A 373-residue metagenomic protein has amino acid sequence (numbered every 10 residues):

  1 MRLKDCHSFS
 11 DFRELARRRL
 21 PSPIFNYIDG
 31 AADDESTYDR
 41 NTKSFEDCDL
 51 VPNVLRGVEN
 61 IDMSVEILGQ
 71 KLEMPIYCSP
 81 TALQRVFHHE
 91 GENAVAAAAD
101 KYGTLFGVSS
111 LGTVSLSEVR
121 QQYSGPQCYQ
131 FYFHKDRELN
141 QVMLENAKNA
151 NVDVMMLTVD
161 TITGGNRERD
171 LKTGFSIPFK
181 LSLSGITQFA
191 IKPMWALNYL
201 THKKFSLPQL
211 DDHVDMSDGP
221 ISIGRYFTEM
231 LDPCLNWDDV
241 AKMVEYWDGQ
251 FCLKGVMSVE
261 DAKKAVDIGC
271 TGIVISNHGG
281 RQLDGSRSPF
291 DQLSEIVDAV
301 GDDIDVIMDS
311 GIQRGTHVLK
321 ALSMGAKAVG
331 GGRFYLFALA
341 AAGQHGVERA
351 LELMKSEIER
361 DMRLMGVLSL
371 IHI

Functional and structural regions predicted by a protein language model:
M1-L72, P178-L235: An N-cap/entry alpha-helix motif that binds or orients negatively charged groups
G30, Q84, H88, V108-S109 (+5 more regions): Glycine- and other small-residue-rich loops at beta-strand/loop junctions that grip anionic moieties
L72-L111, L116: Glycine-rich active-site/cofactor-binding loop and its immediate structural neighborhood
S79-P80, Q130-Y132, M156-D160: Short beta-strand segments
K101-Q122, P126-N140: A gly/proline- and charged-residue-enriched helix-loop-helix capping module
V142-M308, L319, M324-K327, G331-R333 (+1 more regions): Alpha/beta enzyme core
P289-E295, A340-I358: C-terminal helical cap(s) of enzyme catalytic domains, especially alpha/beta-barrels
I371-I373: Conserved small/polar residues in nucleotide/adenosyl-binding loops
